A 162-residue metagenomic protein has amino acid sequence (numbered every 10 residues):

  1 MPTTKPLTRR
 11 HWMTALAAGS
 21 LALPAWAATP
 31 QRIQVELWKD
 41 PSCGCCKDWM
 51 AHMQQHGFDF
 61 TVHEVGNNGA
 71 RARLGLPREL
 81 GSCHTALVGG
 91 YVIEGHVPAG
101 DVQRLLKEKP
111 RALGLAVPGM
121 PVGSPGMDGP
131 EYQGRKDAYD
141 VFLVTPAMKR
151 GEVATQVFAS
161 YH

Functional and structural regions predicted by a protein language model:
P2-G19: N-terminal secretory signal peptides and thylakoid transit peptides that target proteins across membranes
A22-A25: N-terminal signal peptide c-region/cleavage motif recognized by signal peptidases
I33-D48: Local sequence-structure signature of Cys/Sec-based thiol-disulfide redox active-site neighborhoods
W49, G66, P98-V102: Stable alpha-helical elements in mature extracytoplasmic
F60-A70, E79-L80, V88: Thiol-based oxidoreductase modules, predominantly thioredoxin-like and allied folds used for disulfide exchange
E79-H162: Thiol/selenol-based redox catalytic cores and closely related redox-interacting motifs
